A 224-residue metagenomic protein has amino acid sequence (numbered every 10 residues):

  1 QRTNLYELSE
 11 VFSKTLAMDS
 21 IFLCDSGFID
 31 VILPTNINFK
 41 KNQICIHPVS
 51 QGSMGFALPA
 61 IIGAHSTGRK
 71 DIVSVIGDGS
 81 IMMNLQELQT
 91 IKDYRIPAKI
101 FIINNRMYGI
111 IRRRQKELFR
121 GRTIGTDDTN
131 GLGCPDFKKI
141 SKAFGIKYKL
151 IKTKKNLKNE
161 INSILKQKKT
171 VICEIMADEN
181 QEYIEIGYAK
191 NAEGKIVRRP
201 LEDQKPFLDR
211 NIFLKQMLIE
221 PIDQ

Functional and structural regions predicted by a protein language model:
Q1-T67: Active-site diphosphate/adenylate-binding microenvironment
A17-S20, K40-Q43, G68-I72, L85 (+2 more regions): Short coil/turn connectors at secondary-structure junctions
D30-V31, G52-M54, I81-M82, R106-I110 (+1 more regions): Short gly/pro/ser/thr-enriched loop/turn and capping motifs at secondary-structure boundaries
F39-N42, K92, K116-R120, Q167-K168 (+1 more regions): Short, hinge-like loop/turn segments at secondary-structure boundaries
R69-C134: Conserved thiamine diphosphate
Q115-E160: Conserved thiamine diphosphate
S163-Q224: Glycine/aspartate-rich loop-and-adjacent alpha/beta segment that forms the canonical ThDP
